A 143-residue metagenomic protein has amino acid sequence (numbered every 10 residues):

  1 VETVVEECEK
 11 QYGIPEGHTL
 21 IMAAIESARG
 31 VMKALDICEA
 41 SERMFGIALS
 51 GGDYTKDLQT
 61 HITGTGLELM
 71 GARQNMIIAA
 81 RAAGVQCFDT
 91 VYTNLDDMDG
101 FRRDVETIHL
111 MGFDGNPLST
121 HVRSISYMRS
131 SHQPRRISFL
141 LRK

Functional and structural regions predicted by a protein language model:
V1-K143: Expand to "…catalyze enediolate/carbanion chemistry for C-C bond making/breaking, isomerization, decarboxylation
